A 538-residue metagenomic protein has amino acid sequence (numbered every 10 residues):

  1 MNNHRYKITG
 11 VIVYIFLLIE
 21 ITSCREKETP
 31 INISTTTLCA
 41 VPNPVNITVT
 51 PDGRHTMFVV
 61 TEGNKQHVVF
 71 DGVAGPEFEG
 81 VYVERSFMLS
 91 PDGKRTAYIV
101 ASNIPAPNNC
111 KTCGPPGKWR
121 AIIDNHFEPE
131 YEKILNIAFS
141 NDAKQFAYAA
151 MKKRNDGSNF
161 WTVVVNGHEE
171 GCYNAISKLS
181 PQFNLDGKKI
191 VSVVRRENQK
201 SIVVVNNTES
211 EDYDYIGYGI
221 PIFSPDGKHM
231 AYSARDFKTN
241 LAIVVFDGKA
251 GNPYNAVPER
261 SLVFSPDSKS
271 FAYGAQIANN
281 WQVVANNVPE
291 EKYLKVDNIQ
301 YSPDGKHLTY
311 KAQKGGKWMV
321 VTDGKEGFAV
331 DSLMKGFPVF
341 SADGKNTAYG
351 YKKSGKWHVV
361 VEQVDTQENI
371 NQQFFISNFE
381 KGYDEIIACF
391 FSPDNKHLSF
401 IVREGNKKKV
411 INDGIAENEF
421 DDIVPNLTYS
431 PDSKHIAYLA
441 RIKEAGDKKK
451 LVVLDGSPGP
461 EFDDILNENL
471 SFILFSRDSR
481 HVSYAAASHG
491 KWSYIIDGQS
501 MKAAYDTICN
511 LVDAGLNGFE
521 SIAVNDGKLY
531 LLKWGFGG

Functional and structural regions predicted by a protein language model:
N2-V11: Bacterial N-terminal signal peptides that target proteins for export
V11-L17: Hydrophobic helical h-region of N-terminal Sec-dependent signal peptides in bacterial secretory/periplasmic proteins
E20-S23: C-terminal motif of bacterial Sec signal peptides marking the signal peptidase cleavage site
E26-G538: Non-catalytic tandem-repeat scaffold regions and their flanking low-complexity/translocation tails
